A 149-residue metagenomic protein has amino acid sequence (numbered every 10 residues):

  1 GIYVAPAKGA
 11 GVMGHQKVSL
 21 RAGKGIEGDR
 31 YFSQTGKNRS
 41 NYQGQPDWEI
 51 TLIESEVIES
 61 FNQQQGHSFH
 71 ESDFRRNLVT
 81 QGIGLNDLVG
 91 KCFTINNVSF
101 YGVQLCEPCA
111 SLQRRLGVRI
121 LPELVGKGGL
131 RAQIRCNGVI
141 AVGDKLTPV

Functional and structural regions predicted by a protein language model:
G1-V149: Metal-cofactor-dependent catalytic cores
